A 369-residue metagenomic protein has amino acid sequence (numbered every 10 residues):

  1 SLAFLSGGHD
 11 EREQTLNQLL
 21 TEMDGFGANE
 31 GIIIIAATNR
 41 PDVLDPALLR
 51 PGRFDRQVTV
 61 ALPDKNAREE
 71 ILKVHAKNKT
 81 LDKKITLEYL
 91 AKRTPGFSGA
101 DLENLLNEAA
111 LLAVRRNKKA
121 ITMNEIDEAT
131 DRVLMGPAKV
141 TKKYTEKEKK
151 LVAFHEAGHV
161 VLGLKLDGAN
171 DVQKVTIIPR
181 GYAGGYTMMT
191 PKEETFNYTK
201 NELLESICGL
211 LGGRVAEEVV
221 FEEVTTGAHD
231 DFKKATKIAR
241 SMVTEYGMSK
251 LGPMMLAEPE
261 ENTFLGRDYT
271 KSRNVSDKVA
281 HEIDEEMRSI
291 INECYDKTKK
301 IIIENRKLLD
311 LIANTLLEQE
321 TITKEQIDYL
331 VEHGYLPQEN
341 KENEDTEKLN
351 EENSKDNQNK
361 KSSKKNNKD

Functional and structural regions predicted by a protein language model:
S1-A91, A109: Walker A/P-loop NTP-binding motif of AAA+ ATPase domains
S1-S6, V140-T141, T187-P191: Short acidic, glycine/proline-rich loop/turn micro-motifs
L19, T38, F54, R68 (+8 more regions): Residue-level signature of catalytic and energy-coupling elements of molecular machines, predominantly ATP/GTP-dependent
L20-G27, D45, L49, K73-T80 (+13 more regions): Signal for well-folded cores of large energy- and translation-related assemblies
Y89, E125, Q326: Ca2+-coordinating acidic residues in Ca2+-binding motifs
T94-N124, E128-K139, V160-V172, M242-S249 (+2 more regions): AAA+ ATPase "lid" subdomain C-terminal helix
V140-L151: Short pre-active-site segment immediately N-terminal to the catalytic Zn-binding motif
K149-F154, V160-D369: Soluble catalytic regions of large protease machineries
